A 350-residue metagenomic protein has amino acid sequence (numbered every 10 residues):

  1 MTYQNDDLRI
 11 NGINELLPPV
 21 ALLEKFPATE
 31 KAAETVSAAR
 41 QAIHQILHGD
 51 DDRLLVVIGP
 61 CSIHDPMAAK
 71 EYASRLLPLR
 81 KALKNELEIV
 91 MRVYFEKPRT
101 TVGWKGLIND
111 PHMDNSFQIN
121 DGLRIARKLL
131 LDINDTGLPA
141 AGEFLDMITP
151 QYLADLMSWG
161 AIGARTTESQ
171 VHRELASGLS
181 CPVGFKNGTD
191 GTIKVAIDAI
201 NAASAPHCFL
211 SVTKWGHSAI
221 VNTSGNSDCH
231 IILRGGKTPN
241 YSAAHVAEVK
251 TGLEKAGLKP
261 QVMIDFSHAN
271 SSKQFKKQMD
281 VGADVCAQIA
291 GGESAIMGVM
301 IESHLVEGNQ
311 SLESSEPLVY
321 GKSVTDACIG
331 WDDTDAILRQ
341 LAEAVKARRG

Functional and structural regions predicted by a protein language model:
T2-D6, E86-Y241, H245-V246, H268-A269 (+7 more regions): Active-site-facing alpha/beta catalytic cores
L8-L47: N- or domain-start disorder-to-order transition segments that initiate the globular core
P18-P27, T223-G235, L318: Gly-rich Lys/Arg/Thr-decorated short loops/hinges at beta-loop-alpha junctions or inter-strand turns that position
L47-D50, L77-K84, K128-G137, N222-T223 (+1 more regions): Acidic (Asp/Glu)-rich catalytic clusters
L55-A68, D326: Conserved phosphate/anionic-ligand binding catalytic regions in large, soluble enzymes, centered on
G59, I264, G330: Conserved, mostly hydrophobic/aromatic
P66-P78, T101-I108: Glycine-rich loop at the start of a catalytic domain that most often binds anionic cofactors/ligands
H304-A347: Internal helix-turn-beta structural module
